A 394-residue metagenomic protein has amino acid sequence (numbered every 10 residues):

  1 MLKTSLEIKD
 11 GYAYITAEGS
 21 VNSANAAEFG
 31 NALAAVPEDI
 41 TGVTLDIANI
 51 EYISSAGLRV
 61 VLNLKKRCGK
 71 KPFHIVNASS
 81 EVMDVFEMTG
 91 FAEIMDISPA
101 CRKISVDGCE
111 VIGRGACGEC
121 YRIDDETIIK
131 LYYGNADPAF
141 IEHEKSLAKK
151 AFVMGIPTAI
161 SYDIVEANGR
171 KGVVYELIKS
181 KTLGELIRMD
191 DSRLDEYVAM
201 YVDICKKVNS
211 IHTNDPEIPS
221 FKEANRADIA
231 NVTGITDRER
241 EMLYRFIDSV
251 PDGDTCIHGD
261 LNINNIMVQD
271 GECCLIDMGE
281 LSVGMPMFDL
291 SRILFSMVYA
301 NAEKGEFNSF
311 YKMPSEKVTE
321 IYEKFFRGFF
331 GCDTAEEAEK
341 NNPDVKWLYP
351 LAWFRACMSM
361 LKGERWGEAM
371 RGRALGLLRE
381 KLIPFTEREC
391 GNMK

Functional and structural regions predicted by a protein language model:
M1-T16: Short beta-strand/loop segment at the start of cytosolic alpha/beta domains
V21-M95: Amphipathic alpha-helical interaction surfaces in cytosolic regulatory modules
K103-V111: Conserved N-terminal boundary motif of the eukaryotic protein kinase catalytic domain
E110-V111, A116-P216, P251: ATP-binding pocket architecture of kinase catalytic cores
I112, E119-I123, L243-F288: Active-site acidic catalytic loop and adjacent metal/ATP-binding pocket of ATP-dependent phosphoryl transfer enzymes
A199, S309-K394: Helix-rich C-terminal or lid/interface subdomains of diverse kinases
S210-G259, I263, Q269, T386 (+1 more regions): An alpha-helical support segment within catalytic cores of ATP-dependent transferases
Q269-T319: Active-site Asp-x-Gly
